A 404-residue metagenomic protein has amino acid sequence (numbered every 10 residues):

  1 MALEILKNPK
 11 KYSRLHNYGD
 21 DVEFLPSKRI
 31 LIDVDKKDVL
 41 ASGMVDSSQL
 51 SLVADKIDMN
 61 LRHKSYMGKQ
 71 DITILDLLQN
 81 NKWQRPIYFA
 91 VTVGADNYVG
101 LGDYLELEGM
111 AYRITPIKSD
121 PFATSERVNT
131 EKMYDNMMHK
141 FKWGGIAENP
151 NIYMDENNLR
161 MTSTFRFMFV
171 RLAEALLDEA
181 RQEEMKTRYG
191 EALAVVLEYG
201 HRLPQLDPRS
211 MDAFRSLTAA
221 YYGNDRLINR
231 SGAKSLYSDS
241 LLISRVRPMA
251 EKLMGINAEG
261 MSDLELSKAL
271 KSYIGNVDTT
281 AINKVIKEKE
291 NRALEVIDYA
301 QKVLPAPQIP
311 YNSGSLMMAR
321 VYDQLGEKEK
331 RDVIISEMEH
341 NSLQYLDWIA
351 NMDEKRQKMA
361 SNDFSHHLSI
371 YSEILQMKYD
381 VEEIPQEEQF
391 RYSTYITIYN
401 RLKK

Functional and structural regions predicted by a protein language model:
M1-K404: ER/secretory pathway lumenal C-terminal domains and tails of membrane proteins involved in glycoprotein biogenesis
